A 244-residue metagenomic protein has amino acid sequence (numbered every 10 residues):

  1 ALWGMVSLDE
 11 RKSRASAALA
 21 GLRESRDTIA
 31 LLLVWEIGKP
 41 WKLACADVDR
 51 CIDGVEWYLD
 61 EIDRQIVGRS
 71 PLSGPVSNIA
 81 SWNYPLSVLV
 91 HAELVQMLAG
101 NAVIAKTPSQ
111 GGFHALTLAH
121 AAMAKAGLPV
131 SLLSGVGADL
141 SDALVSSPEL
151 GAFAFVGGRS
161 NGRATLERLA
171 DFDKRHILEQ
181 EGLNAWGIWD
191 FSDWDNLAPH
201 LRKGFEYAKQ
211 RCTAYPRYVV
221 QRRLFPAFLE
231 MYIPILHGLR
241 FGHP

Functional and structural regions predicted by a protein language model:
A1-V67, G238: N-terminal Rossmann-like NAD(P)+-binding subdomain of aldehyde/semialdehyde dehydrogenases
R11, L33, G100, V130 (+4 more regions): Residue-level signal for inorganic ion chemistry
D60-A126: Conserved small-residue-rich beta-alpha loop and adjacent elements that most often cradle the phosphate/pyrophosphate
S77, S131-G151: A structured beta-alpha segment of the ubiquitous adenosine-cofactor-binding alpha/beta core
L94, G151-V156: Periplasmic-binding protein-like
V103-K106, S131, I177: Short hydrophobic alpha-helical runs that function as membrane-insertion/retention elements
K125-G127, S160-P244: ALDH superfamily catalytic-core signature
G135-A138, F155-A164: Adenylate-forming
